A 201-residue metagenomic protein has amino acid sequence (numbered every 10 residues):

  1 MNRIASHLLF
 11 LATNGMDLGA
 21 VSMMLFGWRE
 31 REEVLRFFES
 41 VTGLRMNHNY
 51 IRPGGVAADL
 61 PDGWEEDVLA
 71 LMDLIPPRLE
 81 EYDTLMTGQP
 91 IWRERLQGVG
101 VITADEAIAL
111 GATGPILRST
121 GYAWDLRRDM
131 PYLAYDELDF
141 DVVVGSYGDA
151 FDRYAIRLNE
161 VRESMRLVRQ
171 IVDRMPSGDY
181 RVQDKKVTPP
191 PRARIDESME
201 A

Functional and structural regions predicted by a protein language model:
M1-A201: Metal/cofactor-centered catalytic core regions of large enzymes
